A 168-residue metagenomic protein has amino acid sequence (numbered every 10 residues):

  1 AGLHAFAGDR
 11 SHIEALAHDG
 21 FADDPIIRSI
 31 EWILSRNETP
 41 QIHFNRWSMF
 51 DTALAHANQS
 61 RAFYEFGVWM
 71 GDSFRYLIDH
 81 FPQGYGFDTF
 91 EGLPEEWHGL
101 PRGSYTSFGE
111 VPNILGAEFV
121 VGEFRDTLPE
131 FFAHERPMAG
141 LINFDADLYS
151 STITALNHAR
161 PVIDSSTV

Functional and structural regions predicted by a protein language model:
A1-G2, D126: Long, compositionally biased, helix-prone stretches
G2-Y64: Class I SAM-dependent methyltransferase Rossmann-like catalytic core, especially the SAM/SAH-binding loop
L34-R36, D51, H56-V168: S-adenosylmethionine/decaboxylated-SAM
